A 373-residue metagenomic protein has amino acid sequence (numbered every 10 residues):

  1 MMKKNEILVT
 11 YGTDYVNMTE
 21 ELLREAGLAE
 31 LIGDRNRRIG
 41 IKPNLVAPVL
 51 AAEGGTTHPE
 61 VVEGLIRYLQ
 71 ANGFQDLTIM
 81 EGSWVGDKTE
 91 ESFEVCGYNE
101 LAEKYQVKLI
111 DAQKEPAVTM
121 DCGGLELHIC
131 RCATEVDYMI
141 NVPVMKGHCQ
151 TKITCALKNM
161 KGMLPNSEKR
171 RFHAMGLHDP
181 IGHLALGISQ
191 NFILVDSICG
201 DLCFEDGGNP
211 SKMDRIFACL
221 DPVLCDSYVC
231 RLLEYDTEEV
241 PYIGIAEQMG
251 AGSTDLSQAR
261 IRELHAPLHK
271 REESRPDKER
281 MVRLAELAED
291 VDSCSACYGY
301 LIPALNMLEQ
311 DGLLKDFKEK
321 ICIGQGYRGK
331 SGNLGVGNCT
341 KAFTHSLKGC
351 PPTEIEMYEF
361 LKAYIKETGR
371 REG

Functional and structural regions predicted by a protein language model:
M1-G373: N-terminal and secondary-structure boundary signal
